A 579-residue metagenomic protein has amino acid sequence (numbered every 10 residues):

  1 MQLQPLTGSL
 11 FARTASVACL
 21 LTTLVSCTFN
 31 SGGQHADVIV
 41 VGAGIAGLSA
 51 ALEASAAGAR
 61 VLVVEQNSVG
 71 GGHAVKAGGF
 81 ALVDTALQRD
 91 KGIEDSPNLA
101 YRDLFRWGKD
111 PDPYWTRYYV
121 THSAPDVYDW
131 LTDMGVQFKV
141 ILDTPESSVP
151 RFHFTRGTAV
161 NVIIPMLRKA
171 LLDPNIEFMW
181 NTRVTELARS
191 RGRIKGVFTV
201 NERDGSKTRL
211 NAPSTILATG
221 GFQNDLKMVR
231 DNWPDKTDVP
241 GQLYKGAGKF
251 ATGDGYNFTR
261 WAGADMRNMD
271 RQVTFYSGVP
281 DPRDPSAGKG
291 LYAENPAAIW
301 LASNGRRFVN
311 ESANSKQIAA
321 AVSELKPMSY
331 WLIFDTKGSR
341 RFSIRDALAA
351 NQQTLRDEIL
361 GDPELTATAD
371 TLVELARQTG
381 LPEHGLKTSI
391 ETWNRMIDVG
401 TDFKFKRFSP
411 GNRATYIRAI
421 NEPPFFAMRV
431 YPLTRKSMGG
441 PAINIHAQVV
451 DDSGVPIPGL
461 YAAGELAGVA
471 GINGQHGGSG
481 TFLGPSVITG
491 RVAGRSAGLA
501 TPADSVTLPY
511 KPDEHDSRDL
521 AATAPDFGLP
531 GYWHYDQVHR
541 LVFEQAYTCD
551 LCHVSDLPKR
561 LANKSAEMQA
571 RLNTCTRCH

Functional and structural regions predicted by a protein language model:
G32-A46, L62: Beta1/beta-strand and adjacent pyrophosphate-binding region of the FAD-binding site in flavoprotein oxidoreductases
A59-R60, Q66-E177, R183, K227 (+6 more regions): Conserved N-terminal/central alpha/beta ligand/cofactor-binding core
T155-P213, Y256, R260-A262: Helical element adjacent to the flavin cofactor pocket in flavoenzyme catalytic cores
E186, G385-A470: A glycine-rich dinucleotide-binding beta-alpha-beta segment and adjacent secondary-structure elements that constitute
R203-S206, L210-V279, G477-V492, S496: Glycine-rich loop(s) and the adjacent beta-strand/alpha-helix scaffold that form part
Y256-F258, A262-L381: An anion/pyrophosphate-binding glycine-rich loop and adjacent beta-alpha core in soluble alpha-beta enzymes
S329-P424, S496, A500, P512-D516: Helix-rich C-terminal "cap"/substrate-channel and partner-interaction subdomain that packs against the flavin-binding
K511-R571: Sequence context of c-type cytochrome heme-c attachment sites
